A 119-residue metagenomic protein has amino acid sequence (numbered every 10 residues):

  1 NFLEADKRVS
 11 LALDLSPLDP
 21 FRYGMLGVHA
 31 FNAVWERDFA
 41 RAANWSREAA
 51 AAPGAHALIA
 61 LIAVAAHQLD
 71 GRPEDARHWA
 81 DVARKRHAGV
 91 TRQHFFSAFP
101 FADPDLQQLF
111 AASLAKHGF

Functional and structural regions predicted by a protein language model:
N1-F119: Alpha-helical protein-protein interaction modules
